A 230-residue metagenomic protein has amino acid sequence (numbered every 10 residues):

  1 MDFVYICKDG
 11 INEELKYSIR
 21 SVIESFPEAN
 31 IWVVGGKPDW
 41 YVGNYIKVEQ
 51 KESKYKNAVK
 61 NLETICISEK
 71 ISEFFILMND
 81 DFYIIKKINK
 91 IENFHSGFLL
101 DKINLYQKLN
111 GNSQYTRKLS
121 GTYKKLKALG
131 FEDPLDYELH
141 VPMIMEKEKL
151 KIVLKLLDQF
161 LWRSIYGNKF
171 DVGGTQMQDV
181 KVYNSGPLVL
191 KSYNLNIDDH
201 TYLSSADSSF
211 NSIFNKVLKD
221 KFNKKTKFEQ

Functional and structural regions predicted by a protein language model:
M1-S53, Y166, G173, I197-Q230: N-terminal anchoring/stem segment of glycosyltransferases
N12-S21, V48-M78: A conserved donor-nucleotide-binding helix/loop in the catalytic core of Leloir-type glycosyltransferases
D39-T64, K90-F98, V189-T201: Active-site regions of enzymes building and remodeling cell-envelope glycoconjugates
E69-I76, K86-K87, Q114-Y123: Noncatalytic linker/hinge segments flanking ATPase motor cores
F82-Y83: Acidic metal-phosphate-binding loop of nucleotide-sugar-dependent transferases
K86-R117: Conserved donor-nucleotide/metal-binding helix-loop-beta segment in metal-dependent transferases, i.e., the alpha-helix
Q114-Y202: Catalytic core and acceptor-binding pocket of nucleotide-sugar-dependent glycosyltransferases
